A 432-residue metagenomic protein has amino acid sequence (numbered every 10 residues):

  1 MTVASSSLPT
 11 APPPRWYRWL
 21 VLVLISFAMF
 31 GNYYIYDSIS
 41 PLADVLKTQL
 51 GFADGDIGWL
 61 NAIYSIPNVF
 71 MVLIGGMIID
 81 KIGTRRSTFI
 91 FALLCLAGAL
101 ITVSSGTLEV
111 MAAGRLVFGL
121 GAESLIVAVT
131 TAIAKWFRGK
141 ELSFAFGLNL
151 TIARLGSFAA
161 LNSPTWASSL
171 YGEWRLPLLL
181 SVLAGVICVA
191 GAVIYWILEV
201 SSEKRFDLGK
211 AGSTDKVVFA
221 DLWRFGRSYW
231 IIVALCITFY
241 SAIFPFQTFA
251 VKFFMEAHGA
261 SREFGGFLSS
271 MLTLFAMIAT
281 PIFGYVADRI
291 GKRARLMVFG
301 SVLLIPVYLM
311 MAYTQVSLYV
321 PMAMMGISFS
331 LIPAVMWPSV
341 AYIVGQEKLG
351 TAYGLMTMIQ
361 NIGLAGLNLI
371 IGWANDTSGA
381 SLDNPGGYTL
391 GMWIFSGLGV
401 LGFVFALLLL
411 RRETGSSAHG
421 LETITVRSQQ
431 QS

Functional and structural regions predicted by a protein language model:
S5-R15, E199-I232, I424-S432: Juxtamembrane intracellular "pre-TM" segments in multi-pass secondary transporters
D37, S65-L73, S157-F158, T273-P281 (+1 more regions): Residue-level signature of mid-helix packing/kink "hotspots" within the transmembrane helices of 12-pass Major
I39-P41, G226-P281, L367-N368: Extracytoplasmic gate region of multi-pass secondary transporters
G51, G83, S104-V110, G121 (+4 more regions): Helix-breaking motifs and short loop linkers at transmembrane-helix boundaries and internal kinks in secondary membrane
F70-E109: Conserved MFS/SLC helix-loop-helix module at the cytosolic interface between two early adjacent transmembrane helices
L108, G114-A153: Cytoplasmic helix-loop-helix junction between adjacent transmembrane helices in 12-TM secondary transporters
N149-V200: Helix-loop-helix hairpin linking two adjacent transmembrane segments in secondary transporters
R293-S339: C-terminal transmembrane helical hairpin of 12-TM major facilitator-type secondary transporters
